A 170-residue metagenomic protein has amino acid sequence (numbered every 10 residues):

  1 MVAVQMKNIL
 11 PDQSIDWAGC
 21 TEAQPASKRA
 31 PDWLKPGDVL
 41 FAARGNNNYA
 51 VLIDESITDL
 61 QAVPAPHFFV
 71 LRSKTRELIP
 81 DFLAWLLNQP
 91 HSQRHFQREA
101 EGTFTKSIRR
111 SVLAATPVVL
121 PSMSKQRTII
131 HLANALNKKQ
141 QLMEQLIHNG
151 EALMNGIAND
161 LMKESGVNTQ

Functional and structural regions predicted by a protein language model:
A3-L10, W33-A50, L86-H95: Short Ser/Thr-interspersed hydrophobic loop/turn segments at strand-loop and sheet-helix junctions that line or gate
I9-P36: Sequence-specific dsDNA recognition surfaces
K28, L40, V51-L52, P64 (+3 more regions): Charge-rich amphipathic alpha-helical interaction elements
K28-R29, T58, T103: A structural connector/turn signal
A43-W85: A short beta-sheet element
Q61-H67, G102-R127: A short glycine-rich beta-alpha junction/loop motif
R76-G102: Glycine- and charge-enriched low-complexity intrinsically disordered segments
L120-Q170: Amphipathic alpha-helical coiled-coil/heptad-repeat segments
